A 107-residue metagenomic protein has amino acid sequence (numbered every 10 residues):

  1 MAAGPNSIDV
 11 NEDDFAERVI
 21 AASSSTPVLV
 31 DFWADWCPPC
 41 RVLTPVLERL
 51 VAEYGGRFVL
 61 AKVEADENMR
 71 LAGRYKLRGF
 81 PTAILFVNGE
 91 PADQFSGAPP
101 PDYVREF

Functional and structural regions predicted by a protein language model:
M1-N6: N-proximal helix/coil linker or "cap" segments that precede and/or mark the start of modular domains
I8-V28: A short beta-strand-turn-helix
T26-P27, V42-M69: Conserved helix-turn-beta segment immediately C-terminal to the redox Cys motif in thioredoxin-like folds
V28-D31, A83: Active-site-flanking beta-strand signature of metal-NTP-handling nucleotidyl enzymes and homologous cyclase-like
F32-V46: Conserved redox-active cysteine motifs that mediate thiol-disulfide chemistry, especially di-cysteine Cys-X(1-2)-Cys
C40, T44, D66, R78-F80 (+1 more regions): Hydrophobic, well-structured modules enriched for small/aliphatic residues and gly/pro motifs, marking either
K76-F107: Non-catalytic, surface beta->alpha helical segment in thiol-disulfide oxidoreductase systems
